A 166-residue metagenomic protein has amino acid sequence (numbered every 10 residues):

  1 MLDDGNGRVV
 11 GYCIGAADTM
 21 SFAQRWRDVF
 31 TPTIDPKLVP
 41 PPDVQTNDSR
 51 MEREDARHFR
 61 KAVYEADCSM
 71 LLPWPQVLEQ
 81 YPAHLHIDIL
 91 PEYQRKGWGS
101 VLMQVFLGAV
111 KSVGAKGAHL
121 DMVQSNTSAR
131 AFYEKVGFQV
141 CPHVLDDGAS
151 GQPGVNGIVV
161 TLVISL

Functional and structural regions predicted by a protein language model:
R8-A17, C68: Conserved beta-strand in the GNAT
T19, L85-Q94, L120-R130, D146-V159: Conserved beta-strand-loop-alpha-helix junction that forms the acyl-donor binding cleft
T19-H86, G151: Conserved acyl-donor/pantetheine-binding loop and adjacent beta-alpha core of acyl/acetyltransferases and related
Y81-A83, V110-M122: Conserved GNAT acetyl-CoA-binding A-motif
H86-I89, R95-S112, A131-K135: Conserved acetyl-CoA-binding loop-helix of GNAT-fold acetyltransferases
E134-H143: Conserved acetyl-CoA-binding loop of GNAT-fold acetyltransferases
T161-S165: Short C-terminal beta-strand
